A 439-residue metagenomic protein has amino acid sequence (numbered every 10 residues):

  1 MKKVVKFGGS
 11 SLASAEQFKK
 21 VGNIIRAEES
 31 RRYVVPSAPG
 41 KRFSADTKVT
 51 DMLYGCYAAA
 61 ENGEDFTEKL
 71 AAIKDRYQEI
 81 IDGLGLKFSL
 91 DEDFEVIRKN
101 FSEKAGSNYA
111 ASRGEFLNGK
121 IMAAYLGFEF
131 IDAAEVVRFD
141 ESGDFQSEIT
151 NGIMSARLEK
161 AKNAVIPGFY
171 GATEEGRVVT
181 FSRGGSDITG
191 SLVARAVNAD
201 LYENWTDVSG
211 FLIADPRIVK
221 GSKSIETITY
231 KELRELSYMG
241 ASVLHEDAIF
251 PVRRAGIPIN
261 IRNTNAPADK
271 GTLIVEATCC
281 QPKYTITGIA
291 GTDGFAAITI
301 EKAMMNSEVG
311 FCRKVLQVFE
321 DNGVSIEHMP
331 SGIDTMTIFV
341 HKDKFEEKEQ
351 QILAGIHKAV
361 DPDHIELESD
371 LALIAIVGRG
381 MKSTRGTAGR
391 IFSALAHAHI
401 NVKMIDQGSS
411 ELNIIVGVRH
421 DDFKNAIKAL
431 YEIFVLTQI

Functional and structural regions predicted by a protein language model:
M1-L244, I249, H341, G417-R419 (+1 more regions): Nucleotide/pyrophosphate-binding catalytic subdomain
K2-K3, R31-V34, F128-E129, K162-V165 (+13 more regions): Structural motif
P39-G40, V208-G210, I259, N263-A268 (+3 more regions): Glycine-rich beta-alpha junction loops
K41, V137-F139, G210-F211, P267-D269 (+2 more regions): Short secondary-structure capping/turn micro-motifs that flank functional sites
L244-E246, A255, N265-T272, E346-E349: Surface-exposed amphipathic alpha-helical tracts and adjacent flexible/coil segments at the periphery of soluble enzymes
K270-I439: A conserved regulatory-domain signal marking ACT and ACT-like small-molecule sensing domains and adjacent regulatory
